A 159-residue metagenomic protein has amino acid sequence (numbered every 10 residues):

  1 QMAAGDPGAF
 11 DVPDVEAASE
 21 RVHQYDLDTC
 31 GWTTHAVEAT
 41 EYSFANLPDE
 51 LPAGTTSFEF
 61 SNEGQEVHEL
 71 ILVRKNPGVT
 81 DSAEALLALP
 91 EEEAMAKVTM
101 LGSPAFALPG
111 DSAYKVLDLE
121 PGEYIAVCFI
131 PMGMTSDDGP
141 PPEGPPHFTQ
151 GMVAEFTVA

Functional and structural regions predicted by a protein language model:
Q1-D11: Long, amphipathic, charge-rich alpha-helical segments that form helical bundles/coiled-coils
P13-E20, A83-L87: Generic alpha-helical secondary structure signal
V15-L27, G31-S43, D49-A53, S61 (+2 more regions): Extracellular/periplasmic metallocenter environments
T55, N62-P90: Contiguous segments within soluble domain cores/interaction surfaces
V79-T99, S103-P104, P109: Domain-level recognition of soluble alpha/beta enzyme cores, biased toward histidine phosphatases/phosphomutases
